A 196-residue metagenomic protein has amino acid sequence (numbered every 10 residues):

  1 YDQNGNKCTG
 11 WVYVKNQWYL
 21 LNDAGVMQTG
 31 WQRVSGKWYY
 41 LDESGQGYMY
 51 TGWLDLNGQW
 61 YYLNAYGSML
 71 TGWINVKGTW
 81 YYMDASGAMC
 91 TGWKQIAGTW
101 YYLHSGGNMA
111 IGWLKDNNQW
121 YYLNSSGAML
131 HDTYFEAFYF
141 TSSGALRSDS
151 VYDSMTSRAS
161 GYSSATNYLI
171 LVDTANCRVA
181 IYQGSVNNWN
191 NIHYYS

Functional and structural regions predicted by a protein language model:
Y1-S163: Extracellular adhesion/carbohydrate-binding repeat motifs centered on closely spaced tryptophans
D153-S196: Gly/Pro-biased beta-strand-loop elements
